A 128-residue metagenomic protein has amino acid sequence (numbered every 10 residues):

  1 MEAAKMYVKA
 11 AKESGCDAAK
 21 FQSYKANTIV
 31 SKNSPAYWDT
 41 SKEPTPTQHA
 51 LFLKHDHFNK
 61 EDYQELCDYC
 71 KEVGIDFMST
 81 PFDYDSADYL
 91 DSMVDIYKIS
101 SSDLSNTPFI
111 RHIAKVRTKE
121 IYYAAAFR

Functional and structural regions predicted by a protein language model:
M1, K32, N59-Y63, S86 (+2 more regions): Active-site-adjacent beta->alpha loops and helix N-cap segments on the catalytic face of soluble alpha/beta enzymes
M1-M6, L51-H57, D76-T80, I96-S101: Active-site mouth loops of central-metabolism enzymes
A11, L90: Conserved, mostly hydrophobic/aromatic
S14, E61-F77: A structural motif corresponding to the C-terminal end of an alpha-helix and its immediate exit/capping segment
G15-C16, I75, V94, T118: A structural motif
D17-H57: Glycine-rich, proline-tolerant flexible connector loops at the mouths of alpha/beta enzymes
A19-F21, F77-T80, Y97-I99, E120-A124: Hydrophobic faces of well-ordered beta-strands that scaffold small-molecule active sites in alpha/beta enzyme cores
S23-A26, F82, S102, A126-F127: Short, ordered loop/turn segments at secondary-structure junctions
